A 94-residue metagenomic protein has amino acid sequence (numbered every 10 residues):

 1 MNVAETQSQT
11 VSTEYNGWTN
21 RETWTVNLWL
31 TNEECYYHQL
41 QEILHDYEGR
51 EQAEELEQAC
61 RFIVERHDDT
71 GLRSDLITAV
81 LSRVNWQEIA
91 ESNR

Functional and structural regions predicted by a protein language model:
M1-R94: Acidic interaction surfaces
